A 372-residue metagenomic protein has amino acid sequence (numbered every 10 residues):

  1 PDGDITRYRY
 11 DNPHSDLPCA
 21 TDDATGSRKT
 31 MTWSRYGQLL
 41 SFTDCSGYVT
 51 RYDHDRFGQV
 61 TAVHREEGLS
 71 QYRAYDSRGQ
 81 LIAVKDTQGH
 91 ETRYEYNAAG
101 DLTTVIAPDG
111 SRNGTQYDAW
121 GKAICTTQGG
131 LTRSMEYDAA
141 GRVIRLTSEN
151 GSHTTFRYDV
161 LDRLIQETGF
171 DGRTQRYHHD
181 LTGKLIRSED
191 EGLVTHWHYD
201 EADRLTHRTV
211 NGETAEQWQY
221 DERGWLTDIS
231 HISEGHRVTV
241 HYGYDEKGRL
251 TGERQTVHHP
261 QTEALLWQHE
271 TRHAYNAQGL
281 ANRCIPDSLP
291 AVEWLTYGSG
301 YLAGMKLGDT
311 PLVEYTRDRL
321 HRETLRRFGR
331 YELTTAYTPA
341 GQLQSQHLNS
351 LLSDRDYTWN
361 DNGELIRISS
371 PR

Functional and structural regions predicted by a protein language model:
P1-D44, Y48-R65, L69-A107, S111-S148 (+6 more regions): Beta-strand elements of repeat-based all-beta scaffolds
